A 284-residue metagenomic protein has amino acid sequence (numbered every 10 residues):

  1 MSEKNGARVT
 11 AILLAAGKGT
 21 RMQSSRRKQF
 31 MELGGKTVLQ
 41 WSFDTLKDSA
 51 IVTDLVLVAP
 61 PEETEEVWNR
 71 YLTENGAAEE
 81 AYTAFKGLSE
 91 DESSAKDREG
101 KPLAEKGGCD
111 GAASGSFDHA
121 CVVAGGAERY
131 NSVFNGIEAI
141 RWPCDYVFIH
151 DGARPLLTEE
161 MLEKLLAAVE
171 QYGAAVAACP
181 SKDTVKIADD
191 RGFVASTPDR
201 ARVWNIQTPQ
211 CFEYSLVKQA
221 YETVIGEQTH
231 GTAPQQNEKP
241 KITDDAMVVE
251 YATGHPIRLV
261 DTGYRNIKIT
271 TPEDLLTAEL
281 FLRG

Functional and structural regions predicted by a protein language model:
E3, W204-G284: Conserved alpha/beta core of the MobA/IspD/sugar-nucleotide pyrophosphorylase nucleotidyltransferase superfamily
E3-V67: N-terminal glycine-rich phosphate-binding loop and ensuing alpha1 helix
L13, L39, G136, D151 (+3 more regions): Residue-level signal for inorganic ion chemistry
L33, K186-D189, I269-T270: Short beta-strand-to-turn element immediately C-terminal to the catalytic PLP-Schiff-base lysine in fold type I
T53-L55, G173-A174, P256: Residues at the starts of beta-strands that form the adenosine-phosphate
T73-D118, G226-P240: Intrinsically disordered, low-complexity terminal tails and inter-domain linkers enriched for S/T/G/P/D/E
F117-A188, Q207: Conserved beta-loop-beta/alpha segment of the NTase-like Rossmann-fold superfamily that binds/positions NTPs
I187-F212: Short, flexible, basic/aromatic active-site loop/helix in glycosyltransferases
